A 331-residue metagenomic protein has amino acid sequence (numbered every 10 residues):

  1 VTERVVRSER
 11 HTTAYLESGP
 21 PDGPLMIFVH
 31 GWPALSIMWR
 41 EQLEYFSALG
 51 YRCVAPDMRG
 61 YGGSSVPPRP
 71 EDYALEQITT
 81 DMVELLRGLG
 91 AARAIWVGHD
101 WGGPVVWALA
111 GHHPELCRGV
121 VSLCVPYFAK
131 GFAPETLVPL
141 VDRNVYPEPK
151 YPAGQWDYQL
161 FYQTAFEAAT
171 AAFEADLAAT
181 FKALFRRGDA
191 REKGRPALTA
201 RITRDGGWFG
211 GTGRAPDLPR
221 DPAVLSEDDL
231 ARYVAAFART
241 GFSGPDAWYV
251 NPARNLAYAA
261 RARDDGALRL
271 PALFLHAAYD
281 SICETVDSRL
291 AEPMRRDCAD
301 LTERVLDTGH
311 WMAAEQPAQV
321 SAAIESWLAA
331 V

Functional and structural regions predicted by a protein language model:
V1, T13, Y61-R93, V97 (+1 more regions): Flexible "cap/lid" subdomain of the alpha/beta-hydrolase fold that forms the substrate-access gate
E9-E17: A short loop-to-beta-strand scaffold at the N-terminal edge of the catalytic core in hydrolase folds
L16-V66, L85: Conserved HGGG/HGGXW glycine-rich cap/lid loop of the alpha/beta-hydrolase fold
P20-P21, L89-A92, V331: Glycine-rich phosphate-binding loop signature in dinucleotide/nucleotide-binding domains
I27, V54-P56, H99, L123 (+2 more regions): The conserved SAM/SAH-binding core of class I Rossmann-like methyltransferase domains, concentrating on the hydrophobic
G31, A74, D100, E315-Q316: Active-site helix-initiating loop/hinge in glycosyltransferases
W32, S36-W39, W101, W107 (+3 more regions): Signature tryptophan residues that serve as conserved aromatic anchors
A299-V331: Catalytic active-site module of serine/aspartate enzymes centered on a nucleophile-bearing elbow/loop
